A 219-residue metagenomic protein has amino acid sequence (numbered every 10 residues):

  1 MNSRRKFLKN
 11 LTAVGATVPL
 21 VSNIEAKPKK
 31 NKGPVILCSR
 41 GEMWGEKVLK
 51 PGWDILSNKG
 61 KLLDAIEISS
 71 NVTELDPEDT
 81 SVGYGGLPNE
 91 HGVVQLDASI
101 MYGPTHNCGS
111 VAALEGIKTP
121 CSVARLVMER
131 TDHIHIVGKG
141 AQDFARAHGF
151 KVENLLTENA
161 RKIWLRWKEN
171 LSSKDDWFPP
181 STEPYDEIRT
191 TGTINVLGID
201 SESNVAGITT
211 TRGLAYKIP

Functional and structural regions predicted by a protein language model:
N2, L11-T12, A16, K27-P219: Alpha/propeptide regions of enzymes that mature by internal proteolysis
T17-S22: Hydrophobic h-region of N-terminal signal peptides that target proteins for export in Gram-negative bacteria
